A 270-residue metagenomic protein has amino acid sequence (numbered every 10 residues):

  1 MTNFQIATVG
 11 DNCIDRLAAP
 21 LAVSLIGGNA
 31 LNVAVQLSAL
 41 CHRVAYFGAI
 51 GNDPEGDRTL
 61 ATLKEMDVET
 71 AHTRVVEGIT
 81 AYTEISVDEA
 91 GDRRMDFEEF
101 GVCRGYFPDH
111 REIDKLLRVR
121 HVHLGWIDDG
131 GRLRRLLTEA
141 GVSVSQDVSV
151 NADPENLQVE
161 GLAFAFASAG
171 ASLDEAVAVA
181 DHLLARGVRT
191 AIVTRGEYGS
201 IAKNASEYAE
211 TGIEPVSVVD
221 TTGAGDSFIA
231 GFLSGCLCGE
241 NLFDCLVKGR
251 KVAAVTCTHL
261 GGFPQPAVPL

Functional and structural regions predicted by a protein language model:
M1-L21: Positively charged, low-complexity intrinsically disordered leader regions
M1-Q5, V177, D181-L270: Conserved phosphate-binding/catalytic region of the ribokinase-like
F4-A7, R120-H121, F164: Structural motif
Q5, R43-A45, E69, S143 (+2 more regions): Residues at the starts of beta-strands that form the adenosine-phosphate
I14-S24, H42-H121: Conserved N-terminal subdomain of the carbohydrate kinase-like
V23-L37: Short catalytic helix/loop segments, enriched in acidic residues and glycine and frequently bearing histidine
L117, G131-S143: Glycosyltransferases and closely related glycan-assembly transferases that use nucleotide-activated donors
T138-E210: Conserved phosphate/ATP/ADP-binding segment of small-molecule kinases
